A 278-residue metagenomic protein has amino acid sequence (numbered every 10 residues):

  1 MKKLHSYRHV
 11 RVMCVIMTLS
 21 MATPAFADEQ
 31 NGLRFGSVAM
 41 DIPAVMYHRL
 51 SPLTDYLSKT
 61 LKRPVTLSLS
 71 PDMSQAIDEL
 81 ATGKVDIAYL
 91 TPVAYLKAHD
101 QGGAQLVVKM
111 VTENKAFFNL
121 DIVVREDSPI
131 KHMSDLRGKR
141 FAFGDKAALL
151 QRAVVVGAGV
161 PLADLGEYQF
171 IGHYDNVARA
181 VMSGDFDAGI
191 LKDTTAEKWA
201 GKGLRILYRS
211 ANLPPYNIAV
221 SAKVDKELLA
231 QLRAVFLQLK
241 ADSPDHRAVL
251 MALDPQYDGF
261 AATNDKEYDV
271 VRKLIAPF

Functional and structural regions predicted by a protein language model:
D28-V93: Extracytoplasmic small-molecule ligand-binding "clamshell" domains of the periplasmic binding protein/Venus flytrap
Q30, F35-S58, A116-R179, T194: Bilobed "Venus flytrap"/periplasmic-binding protein-like clamshell domains and structurally analogous long
Q30-G36, D41-P52, L213, V220-F278: An extracytoplasmic/periplasmic, membrane-proximal ligand-sensing/linker region
A39, L69-M73, G83-G102, K109-M110 (+2 more regions): Beta->alpha turn/N-cap motifs
L67-D78, V93, L165-R179, P214: Short helix-initiation/N-cap motifs at beta->coil->alpha
S74-A88, Q101, S134, Y174-F186: Short helices/loops that flank or line small-molecule/ion binding pockets
P92-Q101, V154, A180-N212: A ligand-binding cleft/hinge motif common to bilobed small-molecule-binding domains
Q105-N114, G166-E167, G201-L213: Short beta-strand->loop
